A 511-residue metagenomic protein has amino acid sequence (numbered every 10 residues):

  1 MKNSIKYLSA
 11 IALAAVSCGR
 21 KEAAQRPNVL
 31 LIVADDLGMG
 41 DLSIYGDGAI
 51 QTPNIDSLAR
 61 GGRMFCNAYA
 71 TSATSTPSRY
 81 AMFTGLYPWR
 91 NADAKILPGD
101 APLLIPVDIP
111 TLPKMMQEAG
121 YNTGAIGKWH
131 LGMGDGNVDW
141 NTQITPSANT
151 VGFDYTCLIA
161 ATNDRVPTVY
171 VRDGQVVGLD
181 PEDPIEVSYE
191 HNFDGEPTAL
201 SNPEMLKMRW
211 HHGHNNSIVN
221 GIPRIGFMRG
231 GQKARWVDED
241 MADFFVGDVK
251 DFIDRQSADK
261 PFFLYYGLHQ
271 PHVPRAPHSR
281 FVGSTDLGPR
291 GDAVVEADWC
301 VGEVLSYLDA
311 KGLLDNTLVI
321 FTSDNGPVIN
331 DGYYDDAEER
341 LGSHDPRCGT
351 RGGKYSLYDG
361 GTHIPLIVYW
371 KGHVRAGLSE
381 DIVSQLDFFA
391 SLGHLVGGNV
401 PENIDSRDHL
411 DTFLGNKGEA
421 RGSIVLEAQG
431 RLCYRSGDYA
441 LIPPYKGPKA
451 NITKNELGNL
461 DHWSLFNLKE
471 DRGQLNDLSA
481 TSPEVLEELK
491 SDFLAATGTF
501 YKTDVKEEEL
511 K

Functional and structural regions predicted by a protein language model:
K2-L8, C18-S464, R472-K511: Formylglycine-dependent sulfatase
